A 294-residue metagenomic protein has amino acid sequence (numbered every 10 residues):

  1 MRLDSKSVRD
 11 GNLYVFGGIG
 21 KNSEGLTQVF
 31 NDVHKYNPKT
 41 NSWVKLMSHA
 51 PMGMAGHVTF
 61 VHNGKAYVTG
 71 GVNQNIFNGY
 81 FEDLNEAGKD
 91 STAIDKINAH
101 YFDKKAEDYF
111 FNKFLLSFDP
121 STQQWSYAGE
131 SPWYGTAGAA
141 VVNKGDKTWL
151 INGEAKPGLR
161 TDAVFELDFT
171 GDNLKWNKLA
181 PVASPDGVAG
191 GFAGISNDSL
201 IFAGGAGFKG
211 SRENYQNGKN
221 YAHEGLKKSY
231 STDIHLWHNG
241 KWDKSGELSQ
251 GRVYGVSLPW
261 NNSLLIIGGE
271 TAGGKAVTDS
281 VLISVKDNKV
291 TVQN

Functional and structural regions predicted by a protein language model:
M1-N294: Kelch-like beta-propeller repeat domains
